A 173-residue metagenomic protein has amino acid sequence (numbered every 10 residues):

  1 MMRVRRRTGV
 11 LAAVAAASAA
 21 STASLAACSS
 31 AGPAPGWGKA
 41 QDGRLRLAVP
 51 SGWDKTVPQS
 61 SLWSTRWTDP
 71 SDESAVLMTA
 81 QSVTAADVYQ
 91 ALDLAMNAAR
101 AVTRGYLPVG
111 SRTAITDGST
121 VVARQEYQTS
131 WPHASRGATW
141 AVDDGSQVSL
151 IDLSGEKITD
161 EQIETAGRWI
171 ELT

Functional and structural regions predicted by a protein language model:
R6-V10: N-terminal export leaders
S24-A27: C-terminal motif of bacterial Sec signal peptides marking the signal peptidase cleavage site
S29-A31: Bacterial signal peptide processing site
A34-K39, S61-T65, D117-E126: Short, hydrophobic/aromatic-rich segments at coil-to-beta transitions
R46-L92, S130: Secretory pathway targeting signatures of secreted, lumenal, and periplasmic proteins
W53, L150-T173: Surface-exposed amphipathic alpha-helical segments
V83-L107: Short, solvent-exposed recognition patches
A98-D144: Signature of long, low-cysteine stretches enriched in small and polar/charged residues
